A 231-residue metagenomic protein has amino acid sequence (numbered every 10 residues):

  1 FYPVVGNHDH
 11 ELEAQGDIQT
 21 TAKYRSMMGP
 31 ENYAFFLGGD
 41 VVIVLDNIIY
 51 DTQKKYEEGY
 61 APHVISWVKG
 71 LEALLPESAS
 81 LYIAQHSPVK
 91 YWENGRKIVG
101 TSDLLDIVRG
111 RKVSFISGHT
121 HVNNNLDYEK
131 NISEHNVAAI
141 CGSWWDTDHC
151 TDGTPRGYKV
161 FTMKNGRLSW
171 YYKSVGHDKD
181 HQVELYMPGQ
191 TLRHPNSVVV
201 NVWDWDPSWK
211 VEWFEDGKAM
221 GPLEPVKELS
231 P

Functional and structural regions predicted by a protein language model:
F1-E77, R96-I116, V122-K164, L168-Y171: Extended active-site neighborhood of metal-dependent phosphoesterases/phosphodiesterases
G6, N47, H86, W205 (+1 more regions): Cofactor-binding loop segments of dinucleotide-utilizing enzymes, especially the Rossmann-like FAD- and NAD(P)+-binding
E72-E93: Short acidic, glycine-rich surface-loop motifs adjacent to enzyme active sites
K90, H177-D178, M220: Structural signature of outer-membrane beta-barrel domains
Y91-T101, Q182-T191, E224: A short, hydrophobic/aromatic-rich structural module that often spans a beta strand with its adjoining loop
I132-D216: Binuclear metal-dependent phosphoesterase catalytic core
A219-P231: Solvent-exposed serine/threonine-rich low-complexity stretches and specific carbohydrate-binding patches
